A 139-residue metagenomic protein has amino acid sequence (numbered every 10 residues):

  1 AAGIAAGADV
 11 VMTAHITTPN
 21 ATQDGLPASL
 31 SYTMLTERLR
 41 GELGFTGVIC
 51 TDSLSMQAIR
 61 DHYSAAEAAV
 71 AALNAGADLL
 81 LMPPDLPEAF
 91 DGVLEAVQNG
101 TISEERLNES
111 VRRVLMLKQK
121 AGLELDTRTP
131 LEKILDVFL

Functional and structural regions predicted by a protein language model:
A1-E95, T101-R106: Second-shell residues forming the walls of enzyme active-site clefts
M12, E124-P130: Flexible hinge/switch segments at interdomain interfaces of large molecular machines
R38, K118-K120, K133: Context-gated lysine
H62, E95-A96, K120, V137-F138: Short amphipathic alpha-helical patches
Q98-D126: Mid-to-C-terminal alpha-helical segments outside catalytic/metal-binding sites
T129-L139: Cofactor-pocket helix-loop regions in the catalytic cores of large enzyme subunits
